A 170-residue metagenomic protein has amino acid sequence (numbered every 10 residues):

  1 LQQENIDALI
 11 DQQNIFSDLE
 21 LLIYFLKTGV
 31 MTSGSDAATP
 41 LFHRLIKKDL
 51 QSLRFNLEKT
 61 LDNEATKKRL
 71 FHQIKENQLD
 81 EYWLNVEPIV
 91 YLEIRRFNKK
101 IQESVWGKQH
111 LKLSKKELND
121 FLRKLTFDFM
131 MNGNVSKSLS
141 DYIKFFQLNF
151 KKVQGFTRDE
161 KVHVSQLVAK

Functional and structural regions predicted by a protein language model:
L1-K170: Short, compositionally biased pre-sequence/patch detector
